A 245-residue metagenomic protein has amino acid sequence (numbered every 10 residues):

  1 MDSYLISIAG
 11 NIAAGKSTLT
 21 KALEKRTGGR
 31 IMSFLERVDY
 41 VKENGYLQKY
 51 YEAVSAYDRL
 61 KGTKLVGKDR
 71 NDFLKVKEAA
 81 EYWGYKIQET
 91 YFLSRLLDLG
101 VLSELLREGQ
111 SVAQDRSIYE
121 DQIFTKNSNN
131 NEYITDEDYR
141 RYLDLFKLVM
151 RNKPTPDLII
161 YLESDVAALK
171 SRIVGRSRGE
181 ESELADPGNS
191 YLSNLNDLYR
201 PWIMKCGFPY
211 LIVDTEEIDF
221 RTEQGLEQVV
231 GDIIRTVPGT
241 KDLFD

Functional and structural regions predicted by a protein language model:
I8: Hydrophobic anchor at the beta1->P-loop junction of P-loop NTPases
N11: P-loop (Walker A) phosphate-binding loop of NTP-binding proteins
K16: Conserved lysine of the Walker
L19, L23: Hydrophobic positions on the alpha1 helix immediately C-terminal to the Walker A/P-loop
K25-K86, I123-F124: Conserved substrate/cofactor phosphate-moiety recognition/catalytic segment in nucleotide-dependent phosphotransferases
K75-K153: Glycine-rich phosphate-binding loop used to anchor ATP phosphates in small-molecule kinases, encompassing both
D121-L198: A glycine- and Lys/Arg-enriched "phosphate-lid" helix/loop adjacent to the NTP-binding pocket of small-molecule kinases
S171-D245: NTP-dependent small-molecule kinase module
